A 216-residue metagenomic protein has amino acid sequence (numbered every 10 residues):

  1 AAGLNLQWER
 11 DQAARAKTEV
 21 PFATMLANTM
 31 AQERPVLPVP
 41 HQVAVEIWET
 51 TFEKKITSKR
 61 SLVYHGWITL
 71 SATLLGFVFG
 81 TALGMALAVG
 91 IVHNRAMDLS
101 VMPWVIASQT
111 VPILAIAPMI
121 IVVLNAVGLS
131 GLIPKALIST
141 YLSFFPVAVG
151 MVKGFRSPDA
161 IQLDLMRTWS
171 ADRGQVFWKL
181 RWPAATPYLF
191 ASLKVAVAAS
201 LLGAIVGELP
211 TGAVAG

Functional and structural regions predicted by a protein language model:
G3-V78: Periplasmic/extracellular loop-to-transmembrane helix junction in inner-membrane transport proteins
V63-L75, D98, V105-S108, F190 (+1 more regions): Alpha-helical membrane-interface segments at transmembrane helix boundaries
S71-F79, L83, I113-I116, F190-A198 (+1 more regions): Hydrophobic alpha-helical transmembrane segments of multipass membrane transporters and ion channels, focusing on
L75-V105: Transmembrane-helix boundary motif in ABC transporter permease subunits
L83, I91-A96, L124-L129, T211-A215: Short helix-capping/hinge motifs at transmembrane helix termini and TM-loop junctions
M102-P146, K153-G154: Generic hydrophobic transmembrane alpha-helix motif, especially the helices
V122-V123, F155, L202-G216: Glycine-rich helix-loop "coupling/hinge" segments at transmembrane-helix boundaries in multipass transporters
G131-A196: Membrane-cytosol interface at the C-terminal ends of specific transmembrane alpha-helices in multi-pass membrane
